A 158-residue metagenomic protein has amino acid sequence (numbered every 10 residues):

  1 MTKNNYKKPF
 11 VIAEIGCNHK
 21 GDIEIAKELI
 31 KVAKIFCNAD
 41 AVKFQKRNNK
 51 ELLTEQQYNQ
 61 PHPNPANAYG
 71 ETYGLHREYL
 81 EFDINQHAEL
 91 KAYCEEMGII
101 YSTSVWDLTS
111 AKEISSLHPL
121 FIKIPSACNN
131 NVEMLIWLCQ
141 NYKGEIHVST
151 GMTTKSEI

Functional and structural regions predicted by a protein language model:
M1-A13: N-terminal amphipathic alpha-helix/helix-capping segment at the start of soluble metabolic enzymes
V11-A13, D40-F44, Y101-T103, L120-I124 (+1 more regions): Hydrophobic faces of well-ordered beta-strands that scaffold small-molecule active sites in alpha/beta enzyme cores
E14, A33, I114, S149: Conserved, mostly hydrophobic/aromatic
G16-N18, Q45-N49, W106-L108, A127 (+1 more regions): Active-site beta-loop-alpha junctions enriched in small/polar residues
G21, D40-E81, S110: Glycine-rich, proline-tolerant flexible connector loops at the mouths of alpha/beta enzymes
D22-I23, D83-H87, S110, I124-K143 (+1 more regions): Active-site-adjacent beta->alpha loops and helix N-cap segments on the catalytic face of soluble alpha/beta enzymes
E28-R47, L117-H118: Catalytic domains of carbohydrate-active enzymes, especially glycoside hydrolases
N38, E113-I122, C139-I146: Glycine-enriched alpha-helix->loop->beta-strand junction motifs that scaffold or abut catalytic
